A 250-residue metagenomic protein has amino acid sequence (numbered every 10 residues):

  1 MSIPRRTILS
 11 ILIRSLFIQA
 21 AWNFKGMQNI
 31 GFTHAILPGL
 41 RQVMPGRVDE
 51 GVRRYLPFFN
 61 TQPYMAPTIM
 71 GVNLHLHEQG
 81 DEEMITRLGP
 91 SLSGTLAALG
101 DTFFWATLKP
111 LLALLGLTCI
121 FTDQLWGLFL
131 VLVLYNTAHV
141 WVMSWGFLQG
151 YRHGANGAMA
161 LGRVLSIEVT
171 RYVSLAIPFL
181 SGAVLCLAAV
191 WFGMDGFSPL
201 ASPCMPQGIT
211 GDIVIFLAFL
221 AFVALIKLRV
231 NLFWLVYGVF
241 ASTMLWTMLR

Functional and structural regions predicted by a protein language model:
M1-I85: Soluble N-terminal domains of membrane-associated systems
L88-I120: Transmembrane alpha-helical segments and their cytosolic interface motifs in multi-pass membrane proteins
S93-D101, A160-F179: Membrane-water interface at loop-to-transmembrane-helix junctions
L117-L130, C186-S198, L249-R250: Helix-coil boundary and interhelical linker segments in multi-pass alpha-helical membrane proteins
I167-L200: Alpha-helical transmembrane segments of helical membrane proteins, especially in multi-pass transport, channel
L200-I215: Structural signature of hydrophobic alpha-helical transmembrane segments
F233-T243: Central hydrophobic cores of alpha-helical transmembrane segments in multi-pass integral membrane proteins
S242-R250: Juxtamembrane boundary at the C-terminal end of a transmembrane helix
